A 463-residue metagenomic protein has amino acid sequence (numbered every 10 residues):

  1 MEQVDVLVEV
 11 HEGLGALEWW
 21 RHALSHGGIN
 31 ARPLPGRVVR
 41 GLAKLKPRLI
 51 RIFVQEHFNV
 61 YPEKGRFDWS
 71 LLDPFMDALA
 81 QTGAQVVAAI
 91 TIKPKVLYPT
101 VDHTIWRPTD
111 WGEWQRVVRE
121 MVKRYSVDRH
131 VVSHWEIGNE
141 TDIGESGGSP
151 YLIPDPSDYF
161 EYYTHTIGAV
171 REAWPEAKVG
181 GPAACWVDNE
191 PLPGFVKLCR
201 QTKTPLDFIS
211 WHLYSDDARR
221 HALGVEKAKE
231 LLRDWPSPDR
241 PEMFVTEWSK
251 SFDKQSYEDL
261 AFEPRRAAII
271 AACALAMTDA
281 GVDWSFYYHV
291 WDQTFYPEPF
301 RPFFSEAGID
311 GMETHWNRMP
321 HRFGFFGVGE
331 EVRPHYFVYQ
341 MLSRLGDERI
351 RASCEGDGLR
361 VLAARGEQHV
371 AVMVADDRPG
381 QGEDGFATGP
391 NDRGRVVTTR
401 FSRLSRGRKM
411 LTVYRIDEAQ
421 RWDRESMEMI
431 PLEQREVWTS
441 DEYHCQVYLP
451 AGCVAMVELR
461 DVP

Functional and structural regions predicted by a protein language model:
M1-R48, F53, A451, P463: Mature N-terminal, pre-catalytic/accessory segment of carbohydrate-active enzymes
L24, L79, M121, W135 (+9 more regions): Conserved, mostly hydrophobic/aromatic
A43-A218: Substrate-binding cleft and catalytic face of glycoside hydrolase catalytic domains, especially the flexible beta-alpha
D155-S285, D292, Y296-P299: Noncatalytic carbohydrate-binding groove/subsite architecture in carbohydrate-active enzymes
K250-H369, D376-D384: Aromatic/acidic polysaccharide-binding cleft in carbohydrate-active enzymes
G356-K409, V413-Q420, G452-E458: Carbohydrate-binding surface patches
R406-M410, Y414-S440: Trp/Gly-enriched beta-strand surface patches
I430-P463: C-terminal beta-strand-rich structural cap/linker in extracellular carbohydrate-active enzymes
